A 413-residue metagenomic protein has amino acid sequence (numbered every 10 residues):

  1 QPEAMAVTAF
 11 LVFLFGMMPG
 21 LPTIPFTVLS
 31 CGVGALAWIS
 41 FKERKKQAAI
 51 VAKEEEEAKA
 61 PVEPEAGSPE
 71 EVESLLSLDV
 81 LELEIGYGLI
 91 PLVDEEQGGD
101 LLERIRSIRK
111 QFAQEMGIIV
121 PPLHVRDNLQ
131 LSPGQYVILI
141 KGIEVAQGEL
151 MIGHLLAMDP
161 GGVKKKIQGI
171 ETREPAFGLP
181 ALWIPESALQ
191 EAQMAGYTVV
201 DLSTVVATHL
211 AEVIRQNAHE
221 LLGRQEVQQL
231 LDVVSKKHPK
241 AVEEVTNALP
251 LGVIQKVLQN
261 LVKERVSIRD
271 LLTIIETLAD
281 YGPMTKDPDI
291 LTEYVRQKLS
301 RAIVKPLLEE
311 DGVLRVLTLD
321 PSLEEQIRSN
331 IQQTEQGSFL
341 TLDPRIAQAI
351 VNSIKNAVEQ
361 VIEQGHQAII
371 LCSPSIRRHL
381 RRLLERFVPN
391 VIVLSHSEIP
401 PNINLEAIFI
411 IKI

Functional and structural regions predicted by a protein language model:
Q1-W38: Transmembrane helix-loop junctions at the membrane interface of multipass transporters and ion channels
I24-V28, I39-K53: Juxtamembrane/interface segments at transmembrane-helix termini
F26-L29, K42, R328-S329, R382-L383: Short acidic, glycine/serine/threonine-rich loops at helix termini
Q47-I413: Membrane-embedded alpha-helical signal segments
